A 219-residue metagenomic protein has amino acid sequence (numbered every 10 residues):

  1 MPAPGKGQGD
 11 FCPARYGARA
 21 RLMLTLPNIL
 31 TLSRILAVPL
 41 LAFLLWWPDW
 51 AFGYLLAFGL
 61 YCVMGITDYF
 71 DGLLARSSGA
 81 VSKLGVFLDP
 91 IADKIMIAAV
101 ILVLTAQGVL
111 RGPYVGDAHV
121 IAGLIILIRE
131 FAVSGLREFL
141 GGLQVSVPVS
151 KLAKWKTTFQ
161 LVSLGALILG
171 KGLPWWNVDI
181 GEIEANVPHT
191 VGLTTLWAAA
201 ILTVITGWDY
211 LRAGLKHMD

Functional and structural regions predicted by a protein language model:
Q8-D219: Alpha-helical transmembrane bundles and membrane-interface segments of multipass inner-membrane proteins
